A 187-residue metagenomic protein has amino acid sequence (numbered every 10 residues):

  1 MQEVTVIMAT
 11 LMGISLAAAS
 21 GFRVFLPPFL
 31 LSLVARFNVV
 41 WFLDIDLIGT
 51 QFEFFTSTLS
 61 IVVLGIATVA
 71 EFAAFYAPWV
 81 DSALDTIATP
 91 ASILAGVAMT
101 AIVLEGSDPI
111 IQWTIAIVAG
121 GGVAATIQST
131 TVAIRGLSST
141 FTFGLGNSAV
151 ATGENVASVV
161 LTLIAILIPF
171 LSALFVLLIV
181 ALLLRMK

Functional and structural regions predicted by a protein language model:
M1-M8, A35-L59, M99-I115, A165-A173: Helix-coil boundary and interhelical linker segments in multi-pass alpha-helical membrane proteins
E3, A125, S129-K187: C-terminal transmembrane helix-loop-helix hairpin of multi-pass membrane proteins
I14-A18, T68-S82, V132-S138: C-terminal ends of transmembrane helices
F29-R36, L178-A181: Hydrophobic transmembrane alpha-helices of multi-pass, membrane-embedded glycosylation machinery
L30, D81-L94, W113-T114, T142: Cytoplasmic-side transmembrane-helix entry/capping segments in multi-pass membrane proteins
R36-F42, T89-A101, G146-V160: Small-residue-rich segments of transmembrane alpha-helices in multi-pass membrane proteins, especially helix faces
L64-A74, G120-T131, A181-L182: Alpha-helical transmembrane segments of multi-pass membrane proteins
L94-E105, W113-A133, V156: Mid-bilayer segments of alpha-helical transmembrane spans in multi-pass integral membrane proteins that mediate
